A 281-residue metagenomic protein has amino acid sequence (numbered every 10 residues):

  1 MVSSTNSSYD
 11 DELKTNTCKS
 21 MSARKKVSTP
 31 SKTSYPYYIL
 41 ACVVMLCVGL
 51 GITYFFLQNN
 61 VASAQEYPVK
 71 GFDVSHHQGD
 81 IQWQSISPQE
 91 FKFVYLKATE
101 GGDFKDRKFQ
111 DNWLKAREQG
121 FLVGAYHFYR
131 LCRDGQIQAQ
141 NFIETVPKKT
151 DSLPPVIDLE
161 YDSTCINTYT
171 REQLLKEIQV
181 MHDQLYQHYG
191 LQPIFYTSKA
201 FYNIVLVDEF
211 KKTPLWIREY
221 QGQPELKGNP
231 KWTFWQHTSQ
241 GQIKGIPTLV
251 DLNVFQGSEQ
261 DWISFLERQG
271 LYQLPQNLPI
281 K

Functional and structural regions predicted by a protein language model:
V2-N6, D10, N16-C18, S22-R24 (+4 more regions): Functionally critical loop-and-helix segments that line ligand-binding/catalytic clefts of soluble enzyme domains
K26-C47: N-terminal Sec-pathway targeting helices
L46-F55: Hydrophobic alpha-helical membrane-insertion segments, chiefly the h-region of N-terminal signal peptides
N59, A64-I81, K97-V180, Y186-L191: Substrate-binding cleft of extracellular glycoside hydrolase catalytic domains
E90, A98, R117-G120, V146-T150 (+5 more regions): Sec/Tat-exported extracytoplasmic proteins
G135, F201-D208: Glycine-rich, charge-decorated loop segments at or immediately adjacent to ligand/cofactor-binding or catalytic sites
G190-N203: Aromatic-lined carbohydrate-recognition surfaces of secreted/lumenal glycan-active proteins
